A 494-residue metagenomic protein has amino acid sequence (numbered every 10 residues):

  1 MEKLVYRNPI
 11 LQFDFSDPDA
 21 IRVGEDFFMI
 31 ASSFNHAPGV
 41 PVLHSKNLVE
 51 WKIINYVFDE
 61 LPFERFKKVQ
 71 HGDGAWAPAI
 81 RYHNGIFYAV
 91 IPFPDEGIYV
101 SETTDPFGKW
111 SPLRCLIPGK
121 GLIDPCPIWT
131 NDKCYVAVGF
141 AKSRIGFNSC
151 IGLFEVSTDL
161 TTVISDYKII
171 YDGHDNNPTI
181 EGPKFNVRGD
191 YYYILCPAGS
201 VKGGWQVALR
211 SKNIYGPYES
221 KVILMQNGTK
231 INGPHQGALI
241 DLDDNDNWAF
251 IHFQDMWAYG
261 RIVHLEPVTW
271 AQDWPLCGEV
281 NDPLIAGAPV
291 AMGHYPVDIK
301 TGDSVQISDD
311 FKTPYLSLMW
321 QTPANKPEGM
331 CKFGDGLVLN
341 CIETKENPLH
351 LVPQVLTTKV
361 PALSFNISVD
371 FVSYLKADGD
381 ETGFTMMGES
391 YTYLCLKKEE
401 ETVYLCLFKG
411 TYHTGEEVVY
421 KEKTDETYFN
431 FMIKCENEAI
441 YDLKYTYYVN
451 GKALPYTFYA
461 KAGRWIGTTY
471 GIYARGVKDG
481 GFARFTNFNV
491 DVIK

Functional and structural regions predicted by a protein language model:
M1-K494: Carbohydrate-active catalytic/glycan-binding domains of CAZyme proteins, especially the secreted or lumenal ectodomains
